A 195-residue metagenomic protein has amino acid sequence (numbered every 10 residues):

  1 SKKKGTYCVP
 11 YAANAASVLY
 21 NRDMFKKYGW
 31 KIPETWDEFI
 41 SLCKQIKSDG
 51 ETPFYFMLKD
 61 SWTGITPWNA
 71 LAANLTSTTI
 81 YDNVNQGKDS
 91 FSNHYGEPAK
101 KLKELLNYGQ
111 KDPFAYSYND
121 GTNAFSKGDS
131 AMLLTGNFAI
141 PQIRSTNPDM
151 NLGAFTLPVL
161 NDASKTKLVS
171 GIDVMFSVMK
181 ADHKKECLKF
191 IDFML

Functional and structural regions predicted by a protein language model:
S1, L75-E97, S145-T146, V159-K167: Short, solvent-exposed loop/beta-turn-alpha elements that line the ligand-binding surface or hinge of extracytoplasmic
S1-C8, S17-L19, I40-P53, I140-T146: Pocket-flanking alpha-helical
S1-I32, L58-N83, S170-S177: Periplasmic solute-binding protein
Y28, K100, N107, S145-L195: Extracytoplasmic/periplasmic substrate-recognition and gating elements
E34-S41, P113-K127: Short helix-initiation/N-cap motifs at beta->coil->alpha
C43-Q45, N85-F114: Glycine-centered hinge/linker elements that transmit conformational signals in sensory and ligand-binding systems
G50-P53, K127-T135, M150: Alpha-to-beta junction loops
Y118, T135-I140, I172-V174: Beta->alpha turn/N-cap motifs
